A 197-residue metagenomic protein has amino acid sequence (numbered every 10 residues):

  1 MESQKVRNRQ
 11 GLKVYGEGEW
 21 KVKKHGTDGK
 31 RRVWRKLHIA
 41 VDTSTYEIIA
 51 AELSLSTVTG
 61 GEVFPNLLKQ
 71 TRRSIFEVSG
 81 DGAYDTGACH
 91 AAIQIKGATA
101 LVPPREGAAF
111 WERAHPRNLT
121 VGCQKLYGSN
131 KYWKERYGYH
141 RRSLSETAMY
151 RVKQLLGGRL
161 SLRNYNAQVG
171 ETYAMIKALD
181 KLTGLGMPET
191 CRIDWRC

Functional and structural regions predicted by a protein language model:
M1-T99, P104-E106, F110-E112, Y173-I176 (+1 more regions): Polybasic low-complexity intrinsically disordered regions
N8, N66, N118, N130 (+1 more regions): Detector for Asparagine
Q10, Y15, W20, G29 (+7 more regions): Alpha-helical structural elements
H25, G61, G122-Q124, L185: Intrinsically disordered and other compositionally biased segments
S44, G87, R117-T120, Q168 (+2 more regions): Intrinsic disorder/low-complexity detector
G82, G87-Q154, L162: Helix-centered, glycine/charged polyanion-binding patches within enzymatic domains that contact phosphate-containing
N130-C197: Basic, amphipathic alpha-helical segments enriched in Lys/Arg and hydrophobic/aromatic residues
